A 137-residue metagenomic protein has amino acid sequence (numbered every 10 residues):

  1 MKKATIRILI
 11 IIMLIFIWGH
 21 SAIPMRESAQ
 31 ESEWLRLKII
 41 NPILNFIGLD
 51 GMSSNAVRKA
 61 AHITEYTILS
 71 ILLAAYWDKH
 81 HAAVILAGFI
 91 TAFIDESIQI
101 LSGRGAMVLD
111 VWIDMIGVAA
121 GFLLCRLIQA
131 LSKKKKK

Functional and structural regions predicted by a protein language model:
M1-V111, M115, A119-K137: Bulky hydrophobic segments
